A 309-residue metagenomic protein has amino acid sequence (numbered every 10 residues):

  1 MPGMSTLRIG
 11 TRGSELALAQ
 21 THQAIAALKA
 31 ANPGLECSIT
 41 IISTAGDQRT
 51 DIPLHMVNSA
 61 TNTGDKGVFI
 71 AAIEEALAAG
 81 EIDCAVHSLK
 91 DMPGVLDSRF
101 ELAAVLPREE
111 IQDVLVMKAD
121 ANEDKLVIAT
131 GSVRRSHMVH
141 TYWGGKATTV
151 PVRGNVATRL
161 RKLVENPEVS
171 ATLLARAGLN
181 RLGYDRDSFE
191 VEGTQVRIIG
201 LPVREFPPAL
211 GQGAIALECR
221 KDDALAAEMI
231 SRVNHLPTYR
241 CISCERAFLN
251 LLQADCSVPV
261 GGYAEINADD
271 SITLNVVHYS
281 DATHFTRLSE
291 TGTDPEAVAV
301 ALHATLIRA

Functional and structural regions predicted by a protein language model:
P2-I52, M56-T63, S136-M138, Y142-A309: Small-molecule-sensing regulatory modules
R8-G10, A85, A103, A129 (+1 more regions): Short, well-ordered beta-strand segments
I52-D83: Short, structured active-site "lid" loops
I73, A78-H87, N166-A177: Alpha-to-beta junction loops
A78-M92, Q212, A216, R220-D223: Ordered, amphipathic secondary-structure segments that act as subunit-interaction surfaces in large macromolecular
D83-C84, E101, V114, L126-V127 (+2 more regions): Structural motif
L89-A147: A conserved helix-loop-strand patch within extracytoplasmic ligand-binding domains of the periplasmic binding
